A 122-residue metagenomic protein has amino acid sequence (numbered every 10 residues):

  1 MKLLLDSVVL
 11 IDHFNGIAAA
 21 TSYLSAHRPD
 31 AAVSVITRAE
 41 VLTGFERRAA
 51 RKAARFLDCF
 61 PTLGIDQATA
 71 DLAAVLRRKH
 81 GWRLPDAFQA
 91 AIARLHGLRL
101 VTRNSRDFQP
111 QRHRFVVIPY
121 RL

Functional and structural regions predicted by a protein language model:
M1-V33, L42-D58, L122: Short, well-structured N-terminal submotif of metal-dependent ribonuclease cores
D6-S7, V41, A73, A93 (+1 more regions): Generic structural signal for small/hydrophobic residues in well-ordered secondary structure, especially within
V9-L10, T37, T69, F88-Q89 (+1 more regions): Alpha-helix capping/helix-boundary segments
A39, C59-K79: Acidic catalytic patch
K79-P85: Donor nucleotide-sugar recognition loop
A90, R94-L122: Acidic, PIN/NYN-like endoribonuclease modules and their adjacent C-terminal/linker elements
